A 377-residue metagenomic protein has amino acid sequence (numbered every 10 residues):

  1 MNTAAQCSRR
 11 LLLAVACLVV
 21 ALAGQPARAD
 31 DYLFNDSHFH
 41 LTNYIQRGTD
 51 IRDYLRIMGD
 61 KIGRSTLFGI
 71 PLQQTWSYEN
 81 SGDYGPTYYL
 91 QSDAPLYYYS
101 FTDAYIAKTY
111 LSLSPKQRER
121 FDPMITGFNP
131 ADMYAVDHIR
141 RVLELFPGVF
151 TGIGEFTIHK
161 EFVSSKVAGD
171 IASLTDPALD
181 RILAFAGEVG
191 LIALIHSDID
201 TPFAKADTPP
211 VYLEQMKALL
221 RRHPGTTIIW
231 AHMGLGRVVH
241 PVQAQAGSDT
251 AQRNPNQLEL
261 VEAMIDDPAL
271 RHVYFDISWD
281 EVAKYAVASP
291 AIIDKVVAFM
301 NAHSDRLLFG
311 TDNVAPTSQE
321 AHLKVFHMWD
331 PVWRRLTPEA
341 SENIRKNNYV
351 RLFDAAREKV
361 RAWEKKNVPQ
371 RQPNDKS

Functional and structural regions predicted by a protein language model:
N2-L13: Bacterial N-terminal signal peptides that target proteins for export
A4, R28-S37, Q46, D50-S65 (+2 more regions): Mid-to-C-terminal alpha-helical segments outside catalytic/metal-binding sites
L12-A23: Bacterial N-terminal signal peptides
A29-K108, S114: An N-terminally biased module of ancient metal coordination in phosphate/nucleic-acid-related enzymes
Y32, S81-T201, K205-T208: Active-site gating/metal-coordination segments in enzymes
N35-F39, S65-F68, F121-I125, G152-G154 (+4 more regions): Hydrophobic faces of well-ordered beta-strands that scaffold small-molecule active sites in alpha/beta enzyme cores
H40-T42, I70-P71, T126-P130, F156-H159 (+5 more regions): Active-site beta-loop-alpha junctions enriched in small/polar residues
V167-L308: Catalytic pocket-lining loop regions of alpha/beta-barrel enzymes, especially the amidohydrolase/enolase/GH5 lineages
